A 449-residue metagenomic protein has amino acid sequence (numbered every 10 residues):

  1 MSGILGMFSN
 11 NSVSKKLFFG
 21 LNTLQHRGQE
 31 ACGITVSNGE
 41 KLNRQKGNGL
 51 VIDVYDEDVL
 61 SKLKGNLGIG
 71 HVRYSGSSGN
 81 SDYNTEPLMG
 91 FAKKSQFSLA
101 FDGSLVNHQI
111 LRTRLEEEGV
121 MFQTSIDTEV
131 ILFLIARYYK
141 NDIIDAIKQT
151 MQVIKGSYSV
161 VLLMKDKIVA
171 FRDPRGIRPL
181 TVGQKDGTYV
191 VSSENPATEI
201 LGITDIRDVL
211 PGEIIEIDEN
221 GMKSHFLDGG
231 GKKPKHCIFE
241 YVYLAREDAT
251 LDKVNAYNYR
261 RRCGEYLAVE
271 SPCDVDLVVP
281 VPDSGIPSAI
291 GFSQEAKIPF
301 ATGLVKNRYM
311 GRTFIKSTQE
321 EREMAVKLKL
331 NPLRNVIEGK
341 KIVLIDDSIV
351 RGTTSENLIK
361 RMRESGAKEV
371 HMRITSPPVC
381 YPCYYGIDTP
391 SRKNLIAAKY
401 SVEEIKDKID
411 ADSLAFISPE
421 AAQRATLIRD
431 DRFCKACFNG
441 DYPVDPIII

Functional and structural regions predicted by a protein language model:
M1-P211, E216-V275, V281, E369 (+1 more regions): Conserved short alpha-helical segments that host acidic/polar catalytic motifs at enzyme active sites
S14, G76-S77, N107, I177-R178 (+7 more regions): Flexible loop/turn segments at secondary-structure boundaries
Y55, T124, E129, F300-G311 (+1 more regions): A conserved beta-strand->alpha-helix junction
A100, L163, F171-R172, G183 (+12 more regions): Generic beta-strand/beta-sheet core signal
V120, K140-N141, P272-V275, Q294-A301 (+2 more regions): Secondary-structure transition/capping motifs at alpha-helix termini and the adjoining loop/turn into the next element
Q149, P196-A197, T204-D205, G212-E213 (+4 more regions): Phosphate/diphosphate-binding loops
D166-K167, G202-T204, D208, K360-I449: PRPP-dependent phosphoribosyltransferase catalytic core
K297-I342, T353, C380-G386: Short, glycine/charge-rich flexible loops or terminal/linker lids adjacent to PRPP-binding catalytic cores
